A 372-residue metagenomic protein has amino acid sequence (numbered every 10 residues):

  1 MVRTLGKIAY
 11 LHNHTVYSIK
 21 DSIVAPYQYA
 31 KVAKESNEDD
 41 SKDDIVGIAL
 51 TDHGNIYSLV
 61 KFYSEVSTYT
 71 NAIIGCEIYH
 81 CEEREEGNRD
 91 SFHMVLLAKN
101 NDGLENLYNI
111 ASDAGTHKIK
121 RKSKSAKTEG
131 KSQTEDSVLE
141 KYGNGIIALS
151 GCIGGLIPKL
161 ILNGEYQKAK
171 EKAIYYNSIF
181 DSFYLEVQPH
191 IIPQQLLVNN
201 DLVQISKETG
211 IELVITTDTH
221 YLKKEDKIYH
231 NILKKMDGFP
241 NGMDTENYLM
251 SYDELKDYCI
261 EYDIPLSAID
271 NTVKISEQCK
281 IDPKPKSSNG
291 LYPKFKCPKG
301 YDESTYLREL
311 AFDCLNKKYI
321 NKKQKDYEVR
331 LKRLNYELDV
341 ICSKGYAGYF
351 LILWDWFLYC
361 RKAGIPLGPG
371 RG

Functional and structural regions predicted by a protein language model:
M1-R371: Phosphodiester-processing cores and adjacent nucleic acid-binding clamps
